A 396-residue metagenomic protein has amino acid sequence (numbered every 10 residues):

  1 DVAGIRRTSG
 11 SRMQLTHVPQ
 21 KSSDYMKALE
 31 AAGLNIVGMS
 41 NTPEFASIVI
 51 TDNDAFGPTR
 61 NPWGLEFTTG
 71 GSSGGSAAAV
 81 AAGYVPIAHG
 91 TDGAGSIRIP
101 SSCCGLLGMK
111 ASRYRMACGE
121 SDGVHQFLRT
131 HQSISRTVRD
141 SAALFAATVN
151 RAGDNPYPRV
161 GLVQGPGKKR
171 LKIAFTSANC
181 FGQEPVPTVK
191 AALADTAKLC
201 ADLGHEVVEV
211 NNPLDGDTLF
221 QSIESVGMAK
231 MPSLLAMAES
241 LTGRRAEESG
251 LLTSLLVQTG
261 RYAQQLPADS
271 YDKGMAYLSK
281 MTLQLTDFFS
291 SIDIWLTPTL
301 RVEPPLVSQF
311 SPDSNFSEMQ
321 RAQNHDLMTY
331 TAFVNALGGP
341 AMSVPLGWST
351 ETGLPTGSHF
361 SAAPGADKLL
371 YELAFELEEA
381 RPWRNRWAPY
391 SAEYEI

Functional and structural regions predicted by a protein language model:
D1-G93, L171, A194, K198 (+2 more regions): Gly/Ser-rich catalytic/binding loops embedded in alpha/beta enzyme cores
D1-R12, G167-T176, V226-T286, P298-V302 (+1 more regions): Short helix-loop capping/hinge segments that flank enzyme active sites or metal/cofactor-binding pockets
R7-T16, V186, P305-P312: Glycine/threonine-rich flexible loop motifs
M13-H17, R129-R136, Y262-A263, F360-S361: Short, well-ordered beta-strand elements within core beta-sheets of diverse protein domains
S23, P185-N212, L235-A246, Y271-I292: Acyltransferase
A31, N35, V85-P86, D202 (+1 more regions): Glycine-rich, small-residue loops and helix-cap segments that act as flexible hinges at active-site edges
S40-I48, L214-D217, L300-R301: Short, solvent-exposed turn/loop segments enriched in Gly/Ser/Thr/Pro and often Arg
L107-T196, R381-I396: A short helix-breaking turn/cap at a secondary-structure junction
